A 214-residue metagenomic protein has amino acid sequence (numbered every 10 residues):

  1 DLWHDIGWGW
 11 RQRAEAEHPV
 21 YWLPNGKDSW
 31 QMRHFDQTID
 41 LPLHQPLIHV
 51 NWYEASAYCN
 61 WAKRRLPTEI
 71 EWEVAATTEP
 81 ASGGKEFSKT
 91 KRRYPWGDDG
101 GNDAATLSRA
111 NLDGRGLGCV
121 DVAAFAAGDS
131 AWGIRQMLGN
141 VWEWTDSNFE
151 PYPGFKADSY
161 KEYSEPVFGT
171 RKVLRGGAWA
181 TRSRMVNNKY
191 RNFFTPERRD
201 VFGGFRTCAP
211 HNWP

Functional and structural regions predicted by a protein language model:
D1-Y190: Functional-site microenvironments in short loops/helix caps that host divalent-cation chemistry
F168, E197-R199: A generic structural micro-feature
R191-P196: Short, P/G- and charge-enriched loop/turn segments at secondary-structure junctions
V201-P214: Short, structured beta-strand segments at or near domain termini in extracellular proteins/domains
